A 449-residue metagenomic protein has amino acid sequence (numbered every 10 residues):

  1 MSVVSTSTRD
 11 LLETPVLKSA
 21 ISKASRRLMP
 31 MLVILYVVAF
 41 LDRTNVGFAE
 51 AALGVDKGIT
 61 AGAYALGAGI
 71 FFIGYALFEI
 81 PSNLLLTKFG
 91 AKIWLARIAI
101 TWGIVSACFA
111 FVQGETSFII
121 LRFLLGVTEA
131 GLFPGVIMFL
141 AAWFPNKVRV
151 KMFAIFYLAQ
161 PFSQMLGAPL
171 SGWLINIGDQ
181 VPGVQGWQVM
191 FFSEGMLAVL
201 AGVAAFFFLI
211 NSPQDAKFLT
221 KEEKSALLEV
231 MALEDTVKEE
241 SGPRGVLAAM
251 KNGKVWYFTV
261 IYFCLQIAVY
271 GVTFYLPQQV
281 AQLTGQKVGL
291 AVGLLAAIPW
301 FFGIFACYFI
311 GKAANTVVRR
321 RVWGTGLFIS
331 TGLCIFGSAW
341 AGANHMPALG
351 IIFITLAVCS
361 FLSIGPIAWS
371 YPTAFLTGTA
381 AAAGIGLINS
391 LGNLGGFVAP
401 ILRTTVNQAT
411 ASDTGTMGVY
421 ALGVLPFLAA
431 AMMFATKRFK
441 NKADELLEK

Functional and structural regions predicted by a protein language model:
R27-A61, L77, G167-S171, V272-P277 (+1 more regions): Extracytoplasmic
V46-G47, L247-G311, G365, W369 (+1 more regions): Extracytoplasmic gate region of multi-pass secondary transporters
G58, G90, F111-S117, T128 (+3 more regions): Helix-breaking motifs and short loop linkers at transmembrane-helix boundaries and internal kinks in secondary membrane
L77-T116: Conserved MFS/SLC helix-loop-helix module at the cytosolic interface between two early adjacent transmembrane helices
F78-A91, F305-R319, N407: Helix-to-loop junctions at the C-terminal end of transmembrane segments in multipass secondary transporters
L121-L158: Cytoplasmic helix-loop-helix junction between adjacent transmembrane helices in 12-TM secondary transporters
K151-N176, L197-A198, N389-A399: Glycine-rich segments within core transmembrane alpha-helices of 12-TM secondary carriers
R320-Y371: C-terminal transmembrane helical hairpin of 12-TM major facilitator-type secondary transporters
